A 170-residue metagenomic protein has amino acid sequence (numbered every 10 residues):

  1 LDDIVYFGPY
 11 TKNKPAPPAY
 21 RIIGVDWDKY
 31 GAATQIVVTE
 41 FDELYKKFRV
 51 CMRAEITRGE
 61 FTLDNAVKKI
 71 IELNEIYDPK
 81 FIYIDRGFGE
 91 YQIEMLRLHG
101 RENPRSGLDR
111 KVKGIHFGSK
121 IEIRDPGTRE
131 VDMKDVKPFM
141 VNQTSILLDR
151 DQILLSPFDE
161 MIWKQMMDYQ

Functional and structural regions predicted by a protein language model:
L1-F117, K134, P138, I146-Q170: RNase H-like, metal-dependent nuclease domains and their acidic two-metal-ion catalytic environment used
K120: Binuclear metal-ion centers of metallo-dependent hydrolases, dominated by the metallo-beta-lactamase
D125-G127: Surface-exposed intrinsically disordered loops and tails
